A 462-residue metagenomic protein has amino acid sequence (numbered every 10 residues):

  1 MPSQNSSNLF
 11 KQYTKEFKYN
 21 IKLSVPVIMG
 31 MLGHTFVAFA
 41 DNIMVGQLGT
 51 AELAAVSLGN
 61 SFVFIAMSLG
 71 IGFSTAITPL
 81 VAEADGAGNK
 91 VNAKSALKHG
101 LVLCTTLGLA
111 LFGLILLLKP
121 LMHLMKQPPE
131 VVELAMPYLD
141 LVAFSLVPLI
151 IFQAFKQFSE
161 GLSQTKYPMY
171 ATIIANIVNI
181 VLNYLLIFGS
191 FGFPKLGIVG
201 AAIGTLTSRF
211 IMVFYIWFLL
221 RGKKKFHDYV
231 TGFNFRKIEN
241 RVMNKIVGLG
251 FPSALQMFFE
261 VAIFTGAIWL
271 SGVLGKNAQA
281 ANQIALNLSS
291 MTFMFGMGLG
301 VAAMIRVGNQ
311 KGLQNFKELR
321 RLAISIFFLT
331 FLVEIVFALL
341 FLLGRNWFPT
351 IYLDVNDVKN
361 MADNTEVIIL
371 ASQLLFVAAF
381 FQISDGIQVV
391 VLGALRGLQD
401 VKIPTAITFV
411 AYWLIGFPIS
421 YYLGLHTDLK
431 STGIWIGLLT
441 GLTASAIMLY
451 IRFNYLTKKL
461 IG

Functional and structural regions predicted by a protein language model:
M1-S24, V81-V147, K195-G250, V307-A379 (+1 more regions): Short alpha-helical transmembrane segments in multi-pass integral membrane proteins
Q12-I43, Q47-L48, F64-A76, L80 (+7 more regions): N-terminal transmembrane alpha-helices
K22-D41, L141, F152, A175 (+5 more regions): Transmembrane helical elements of multi-pass membrane transporters/channels
V25, M29, G59-F62, V102 (+16 more regions): Hydrophobic residues within alpha-helical transmembrane segments of multi-pass solute transporters/permease subunits
L32, F36-A54, M122-P129, L185-L196 (+3 more regions): Helix-terminus/linker motif at the lipid-water interface of multi-pass membrane proteins
V45-F64, P129-L134, I198-V199, I203 (+4 more regions): Interfacial/gating helices of multi-pass transporter permease domains
L53-F112, L116, L149-P168, N282-R345 (+2 more regions): Small-residue-rich hydrophobic transmembrane alpha-helices
S74, V142-E160, P168-N176, A201-I216 (+5 more regions): Short runs within selected transmembrane alpha-helices of multi-pass transporters and secretion channels
